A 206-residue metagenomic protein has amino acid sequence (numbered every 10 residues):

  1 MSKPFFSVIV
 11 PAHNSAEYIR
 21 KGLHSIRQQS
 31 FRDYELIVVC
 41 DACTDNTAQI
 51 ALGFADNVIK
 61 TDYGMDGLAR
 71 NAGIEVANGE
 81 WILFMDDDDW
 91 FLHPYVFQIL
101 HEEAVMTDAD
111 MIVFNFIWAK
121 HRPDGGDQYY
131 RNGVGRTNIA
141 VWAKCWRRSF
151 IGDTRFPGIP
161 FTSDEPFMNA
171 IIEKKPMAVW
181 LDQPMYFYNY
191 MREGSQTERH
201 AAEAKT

Functional and structural regions predicted by a protein language model:
P4-S7, S25, E35, P166: Cell-envelope/extracellular polymer assembly enzymes that use nucleotide-activated donors
P11-Q28: Short, well-formed alpha-helical segments that are part of the catalytic scaffolds of diverse glycosyltransferases
E17-R20, D45-G53: Acidic helix N-cap motif at the loop->helix transition within catalytic regions of sugar-transfer enzymes
S25, R32, C40-Q49, Y63 (+2 more regions): A conserved acidic beta->alpha catalytic loop
T61-A77: Glycine-rich, basic loop-to-helix element that forms the pyrophosphate-binding segment of sugar-nucleotide handling
I82: Short aromatic/hydrophobic "clamp" motif used to bind/position activated sugar donors
Y95-G125: Conserved donor NDP-sugar-binding/catalytic core segment of glycosyltransferases
Y130-K205: Conserved nucleotide-sugar donor-binding catalytic segment
